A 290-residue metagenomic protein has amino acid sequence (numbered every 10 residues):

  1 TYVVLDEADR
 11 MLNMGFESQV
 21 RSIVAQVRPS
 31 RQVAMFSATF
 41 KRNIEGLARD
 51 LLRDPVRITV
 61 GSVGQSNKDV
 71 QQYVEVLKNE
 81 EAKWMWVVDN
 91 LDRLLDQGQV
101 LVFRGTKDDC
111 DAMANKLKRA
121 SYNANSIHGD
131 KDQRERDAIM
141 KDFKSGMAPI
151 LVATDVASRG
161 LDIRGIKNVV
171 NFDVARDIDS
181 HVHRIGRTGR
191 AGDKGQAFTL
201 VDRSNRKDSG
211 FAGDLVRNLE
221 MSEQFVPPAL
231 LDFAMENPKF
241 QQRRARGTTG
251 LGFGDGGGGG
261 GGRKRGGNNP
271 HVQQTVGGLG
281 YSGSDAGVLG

Functional and structural regions predicted by a protein language model:
T1-R243, A286-G287: Conserved helicase RecA-like core
N125, Q242-G290: Non-catalytic terminal extensions of ATP-dependent helicases
